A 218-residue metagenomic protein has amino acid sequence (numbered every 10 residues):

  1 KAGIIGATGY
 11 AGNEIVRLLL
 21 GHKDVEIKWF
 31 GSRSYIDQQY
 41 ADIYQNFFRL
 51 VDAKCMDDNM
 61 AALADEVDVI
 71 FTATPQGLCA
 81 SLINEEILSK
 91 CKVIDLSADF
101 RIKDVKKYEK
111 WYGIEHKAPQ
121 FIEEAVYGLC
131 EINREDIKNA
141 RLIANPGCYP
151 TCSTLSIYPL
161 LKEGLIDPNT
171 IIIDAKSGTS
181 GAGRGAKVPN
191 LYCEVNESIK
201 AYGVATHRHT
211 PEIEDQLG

Functional and structural regions predicted by a protein language model:
K1-V204: N-terminal Rossmann-like NAD(P) cofactor-binding subdomain of oxidoreductases, focused on the glycine-rich
A205-G218: Oxyanion-binding "anion nests"
